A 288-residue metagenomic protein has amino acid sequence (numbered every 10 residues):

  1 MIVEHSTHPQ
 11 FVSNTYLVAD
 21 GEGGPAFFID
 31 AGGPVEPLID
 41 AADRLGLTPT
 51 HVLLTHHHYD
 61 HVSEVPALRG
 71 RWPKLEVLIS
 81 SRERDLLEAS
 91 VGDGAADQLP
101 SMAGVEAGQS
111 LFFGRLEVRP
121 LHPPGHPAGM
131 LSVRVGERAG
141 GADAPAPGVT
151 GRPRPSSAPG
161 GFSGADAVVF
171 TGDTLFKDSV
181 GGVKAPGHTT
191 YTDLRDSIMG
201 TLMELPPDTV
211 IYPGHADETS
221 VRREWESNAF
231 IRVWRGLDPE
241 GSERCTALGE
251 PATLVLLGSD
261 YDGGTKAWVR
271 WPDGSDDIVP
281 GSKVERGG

Functional and structural regions predicted by a protein language model:
M1-A26, A31-L45, S63, A67-K74 (+2 more regions): Zn-dependent metallo-beta-lactamase
Q10-V12, H126-G129: Short acidic/glycine-enriched loop/turn segments that link adjacent beta-strands
V12, A26, G33-R119, G136-P155 (+2 more regions): Active-site HxH/HxHxD metal-binding segment of metal-dependent hydrolases
T15-L17, M130-V135: Short beta-strand scaffold segments in enzyme catalytic cores
F28-I29, T50-H58, E76-S80, H122-G125 (+3 more regions): Active-site neighborhood of phospho(di)ester-bond hydrolases with catalytic His/Asp-centered motifs
A31-P34, H57, R82-E83, L116 (+6 more regions): Active-site metal-binding loops of divalent metal-dependent hydrolases
S81-G104, A185-L205, I211, S220 (+1 more regions): Active-site neighborhood of divalent metal-dependent phosphoester bond hydrolases
P145-G161, D196-G288: Accessory terminal helices/loops
